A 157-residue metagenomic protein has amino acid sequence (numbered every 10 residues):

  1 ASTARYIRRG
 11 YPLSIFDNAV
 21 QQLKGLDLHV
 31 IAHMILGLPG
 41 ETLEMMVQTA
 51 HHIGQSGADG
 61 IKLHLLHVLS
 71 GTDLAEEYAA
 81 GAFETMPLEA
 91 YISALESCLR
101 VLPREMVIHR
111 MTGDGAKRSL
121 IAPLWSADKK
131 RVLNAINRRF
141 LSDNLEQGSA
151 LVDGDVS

Functional and structural regions predicted by a protein language model:
A1, L28, A58-L69: Non-cysteine beta-strand/loop elements that form the S-adenosyl-L-methionine
A1-D27, I35-S56, L74-E89: Conserved non-cysteine loop/helix-boundary elements of the Radical SAM core domain that shape
A19-V30, S56, A94-M106: A structural motif corresponding to the C-terminal end of an alpha-helix and its immediate exit/capping segment
V30-L36, L63-L65, R110-T112: A cross-domain feature marking catalytic cores of carbohydrate-active enzymes and several ubiquitous metabolic/repair
G60, V68-S157: Auxiliary Fe-S-binding modules of radical SAM enzymes
